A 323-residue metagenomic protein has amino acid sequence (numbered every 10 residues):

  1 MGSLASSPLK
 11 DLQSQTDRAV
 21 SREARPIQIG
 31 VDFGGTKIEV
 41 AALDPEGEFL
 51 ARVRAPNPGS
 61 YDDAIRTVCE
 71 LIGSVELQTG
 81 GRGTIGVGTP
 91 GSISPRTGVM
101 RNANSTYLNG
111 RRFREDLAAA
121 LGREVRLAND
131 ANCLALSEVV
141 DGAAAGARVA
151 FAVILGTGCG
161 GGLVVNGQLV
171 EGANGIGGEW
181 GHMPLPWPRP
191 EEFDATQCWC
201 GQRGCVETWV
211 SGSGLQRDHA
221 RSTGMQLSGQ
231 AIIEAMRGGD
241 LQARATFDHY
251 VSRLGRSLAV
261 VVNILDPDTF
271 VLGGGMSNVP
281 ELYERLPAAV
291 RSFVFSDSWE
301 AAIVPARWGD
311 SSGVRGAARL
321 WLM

Functional and structural regions predicted by a protein language model:
M1-T84, I93-T97, E115-V125, S137-A147 (+1 more regions): ATP-binding/phosphotransfer module of carbohydrate and carboxylate kinases, centering on a glycine-rich
D32, G86-P90, A128, A152-G158 (+1 more regions): Short beta-strand segments
F49, M100, L169-V170: Hydrophobic "anchor" residues
R52-R54, A103, G172: Residue-level detector of high-confidence beta-strand sites
G98-G110: A charged helix-plus-loop insertion that forms the helical arch/lid used to bind and gate nucleic-acid substrates
S105-L108, R126-N132, A152-L155, V304-S311: Active-site nucleophile and cofactor-binding loops and adjacent substrate-binding regions of central metabolic enzymes
A147-E207: Glycine-rich phosphate-binding loop of actin/hexokinase-like ATP-binding domains
